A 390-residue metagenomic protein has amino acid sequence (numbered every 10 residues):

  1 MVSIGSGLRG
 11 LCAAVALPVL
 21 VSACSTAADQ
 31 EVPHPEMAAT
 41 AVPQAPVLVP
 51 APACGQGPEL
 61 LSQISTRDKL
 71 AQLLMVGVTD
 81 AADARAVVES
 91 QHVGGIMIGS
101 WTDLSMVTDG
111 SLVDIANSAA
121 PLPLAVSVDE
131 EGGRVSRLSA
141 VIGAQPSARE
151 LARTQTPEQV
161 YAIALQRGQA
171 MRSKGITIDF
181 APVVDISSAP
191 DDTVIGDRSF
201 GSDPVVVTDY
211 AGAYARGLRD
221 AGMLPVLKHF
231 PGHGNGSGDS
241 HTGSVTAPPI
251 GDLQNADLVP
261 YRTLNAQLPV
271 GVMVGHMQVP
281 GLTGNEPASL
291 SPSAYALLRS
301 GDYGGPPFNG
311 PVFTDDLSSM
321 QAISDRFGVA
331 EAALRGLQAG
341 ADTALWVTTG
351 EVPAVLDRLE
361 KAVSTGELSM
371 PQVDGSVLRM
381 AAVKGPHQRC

Functional and structural regions predicted by a protein language model:
M1-C12: Bacterial N-terminal signal peptides that target proteins for export
S3-I4, S25-V128, R134-R137: N-terminal hydrophobic targeting/anchoring segments and the immediately downstream early-domain regions of hydrolases
L20-A23: C-terminal motif of bacterial Sec signal peptides marking the signal peptidase cleavage site
S65, L104-I115, D209-E367: Second-shell residues forming the walls of enzyme active-site clefts
A71-V78, G94-I98, L124-E131, I178-P182 (+4 more regions): Hydrophobic faces of well-ordered beta-strands that scaffold small-molecule active sites in alpha/beta enzyme cores
V78-S90, V160-A170, Q254-Y261, G328-R335: Short, acidic/polar
N117-G143, I163-I186, V207-P231: Glycine-rich, aromatic-flanked loop segments that form ligand/cofactor-binding clefts across common enzyme folds
K361, T365-C390: Mid-to-C-terminal alpha-helical segments outside catalytic/metal-binding sites
